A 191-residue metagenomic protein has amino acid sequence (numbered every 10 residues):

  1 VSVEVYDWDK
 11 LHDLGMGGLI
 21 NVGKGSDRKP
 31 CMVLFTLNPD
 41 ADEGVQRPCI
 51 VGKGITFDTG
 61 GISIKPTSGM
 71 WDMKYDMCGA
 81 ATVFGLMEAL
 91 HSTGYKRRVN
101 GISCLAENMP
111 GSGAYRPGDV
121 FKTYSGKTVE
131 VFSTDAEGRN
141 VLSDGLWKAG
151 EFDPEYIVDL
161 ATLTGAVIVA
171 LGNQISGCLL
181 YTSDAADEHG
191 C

Functional and structural regions predicted by a protein language model:
S2-S183: A generic structural signal for tightly packed, nonpolar segments enriched in small/aliphatic residues
Y181-C191: Single conserved hydrophobic/aromatic residue that forms the stacking wall/gate of nucleotide- or nucleobase-binding
